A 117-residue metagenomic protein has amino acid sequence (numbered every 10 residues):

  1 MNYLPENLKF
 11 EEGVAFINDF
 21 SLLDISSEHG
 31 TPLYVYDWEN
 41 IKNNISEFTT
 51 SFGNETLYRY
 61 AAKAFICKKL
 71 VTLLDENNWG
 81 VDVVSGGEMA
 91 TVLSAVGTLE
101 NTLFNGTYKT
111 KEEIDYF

Functional and structural regions predicted by a protein language model:
M1-Y116: A charged N-terminal "starter" segment
